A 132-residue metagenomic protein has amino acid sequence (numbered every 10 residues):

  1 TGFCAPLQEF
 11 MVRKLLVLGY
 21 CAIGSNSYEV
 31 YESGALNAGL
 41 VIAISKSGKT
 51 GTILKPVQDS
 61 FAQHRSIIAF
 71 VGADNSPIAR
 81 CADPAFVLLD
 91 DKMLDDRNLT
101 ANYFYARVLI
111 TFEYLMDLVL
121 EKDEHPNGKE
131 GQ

Functional and structural regions predicted by a protein language model:
T1-D123: Glycine-rich phosphate-binding loops that contact phosphosugars or nucleotide phosphates
K122-Q132: Active-site phosphate/pyrophosphate-binding segments
